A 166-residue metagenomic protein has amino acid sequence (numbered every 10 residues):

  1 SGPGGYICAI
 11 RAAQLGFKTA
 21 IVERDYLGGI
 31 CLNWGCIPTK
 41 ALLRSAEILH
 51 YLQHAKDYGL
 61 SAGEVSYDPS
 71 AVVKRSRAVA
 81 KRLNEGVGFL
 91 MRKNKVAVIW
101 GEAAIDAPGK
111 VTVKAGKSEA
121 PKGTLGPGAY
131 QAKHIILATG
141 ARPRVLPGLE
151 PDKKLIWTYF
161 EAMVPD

Functional and structural regions predicted by a protein language model:
S1-P3, R24-D25: Glycine-rich Rossmann-fold phosphate-binding loop(s) that bind the pyrophosphate of adenine dinucleotide cofactors
Y6: Residues forming the Rossmann-fold NAD(P)(H) cofactor-binding site
I10-F17, V22-D166: Glycine-rich flavin
